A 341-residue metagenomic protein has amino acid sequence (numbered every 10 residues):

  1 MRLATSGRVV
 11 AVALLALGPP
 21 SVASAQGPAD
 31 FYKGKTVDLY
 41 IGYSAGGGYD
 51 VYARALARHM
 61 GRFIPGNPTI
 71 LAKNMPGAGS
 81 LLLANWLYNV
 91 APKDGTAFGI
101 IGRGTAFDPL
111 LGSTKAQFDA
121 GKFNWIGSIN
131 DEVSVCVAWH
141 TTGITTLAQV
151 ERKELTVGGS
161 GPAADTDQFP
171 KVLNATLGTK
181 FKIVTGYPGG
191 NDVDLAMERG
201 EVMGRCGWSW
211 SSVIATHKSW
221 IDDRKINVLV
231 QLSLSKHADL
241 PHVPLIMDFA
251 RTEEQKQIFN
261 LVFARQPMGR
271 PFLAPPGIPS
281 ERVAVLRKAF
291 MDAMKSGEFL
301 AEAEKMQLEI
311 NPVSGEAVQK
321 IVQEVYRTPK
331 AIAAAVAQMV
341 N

Functional and structural regions predicted by a protein language model:
M1-T5: N-terminal secretory signal peptides that target proteins for export/translocation
G7-P20: Bacterial N-terminal signal peptides
A25-G127, E154, D165-T166, A175-S219 (+5 more regions): N-terminal (or domain-start) structured segment
G46, R103, S134, W139-I144 (+5 more regions): Short coil/turn segments
A106-T114, S128-T142, K171-T176, P267-L273: Periplasmic solute-binding protein
F107-I129, C136, A238-Q257: Hinge/lid segment of periplasmic solute-binding proteins
A116, A120-G161, L177: A conserved helix-loop-strand patch within extracytoplasmic ligand-binding domains of the periplasmic binding
D131, A215-M294, V340: C-terminal lobe and pocket-closing loops of periplasmic/extracytoplasmic Venus-flytrap solute-binding proteins
